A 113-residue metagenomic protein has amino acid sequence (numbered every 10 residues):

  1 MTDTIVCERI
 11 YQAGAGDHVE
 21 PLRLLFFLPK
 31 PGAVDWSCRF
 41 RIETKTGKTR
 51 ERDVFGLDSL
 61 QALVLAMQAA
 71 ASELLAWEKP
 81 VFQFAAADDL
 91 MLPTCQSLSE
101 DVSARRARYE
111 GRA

Functional and structural regions predicted by a protein language model:
M1-L57, S72, E78-A113: N-terminal intrinsically disordered, cationic/polar leader segments that include organellar targeting peptides
L63-A71: A short, charged, amphipathic alpha-helix used as a generic interaction element across diverse proteins
